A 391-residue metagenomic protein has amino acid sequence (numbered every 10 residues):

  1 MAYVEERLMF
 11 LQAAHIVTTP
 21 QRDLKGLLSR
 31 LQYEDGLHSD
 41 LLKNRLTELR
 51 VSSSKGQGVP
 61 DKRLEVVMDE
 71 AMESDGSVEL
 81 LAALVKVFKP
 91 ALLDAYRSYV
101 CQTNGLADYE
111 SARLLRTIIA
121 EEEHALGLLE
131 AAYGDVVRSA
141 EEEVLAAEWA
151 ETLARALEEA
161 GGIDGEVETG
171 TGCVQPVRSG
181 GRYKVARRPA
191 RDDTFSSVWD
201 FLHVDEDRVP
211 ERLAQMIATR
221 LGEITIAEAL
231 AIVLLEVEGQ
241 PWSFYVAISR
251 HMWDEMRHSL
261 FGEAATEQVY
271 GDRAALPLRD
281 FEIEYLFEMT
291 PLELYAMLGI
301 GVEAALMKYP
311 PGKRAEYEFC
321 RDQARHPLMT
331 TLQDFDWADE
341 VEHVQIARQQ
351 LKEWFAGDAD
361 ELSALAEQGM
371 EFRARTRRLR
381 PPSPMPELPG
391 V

Functional and structural regions predicted by a protein language model:
M1-V391: Non-heme di-metal
